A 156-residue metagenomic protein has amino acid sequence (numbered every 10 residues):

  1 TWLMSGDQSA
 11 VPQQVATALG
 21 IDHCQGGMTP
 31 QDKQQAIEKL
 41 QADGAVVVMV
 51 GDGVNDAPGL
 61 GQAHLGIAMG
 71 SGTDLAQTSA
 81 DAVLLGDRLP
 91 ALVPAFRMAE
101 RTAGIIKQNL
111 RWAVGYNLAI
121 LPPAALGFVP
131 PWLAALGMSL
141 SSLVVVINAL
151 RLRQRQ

Functional and structural regions predicted by a protein language model:
T1-Q108: Conserved ATP-binding TGD loop and adjacent catalytic N/P-domain core of P-type ATPases
A80, L85-Q156: Membrane-embedded transport module
